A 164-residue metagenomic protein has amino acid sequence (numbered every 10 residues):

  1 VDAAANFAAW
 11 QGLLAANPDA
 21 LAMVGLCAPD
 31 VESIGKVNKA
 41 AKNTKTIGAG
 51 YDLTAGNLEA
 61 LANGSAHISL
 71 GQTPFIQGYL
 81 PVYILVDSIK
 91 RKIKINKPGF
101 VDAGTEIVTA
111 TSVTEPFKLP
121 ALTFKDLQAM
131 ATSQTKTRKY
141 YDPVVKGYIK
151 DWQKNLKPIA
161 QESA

Functional and structural regions predicted by a protein language model:
V1-A164: A residue-level marker of the well-folded mature domains of exported/periplasmic proteins
